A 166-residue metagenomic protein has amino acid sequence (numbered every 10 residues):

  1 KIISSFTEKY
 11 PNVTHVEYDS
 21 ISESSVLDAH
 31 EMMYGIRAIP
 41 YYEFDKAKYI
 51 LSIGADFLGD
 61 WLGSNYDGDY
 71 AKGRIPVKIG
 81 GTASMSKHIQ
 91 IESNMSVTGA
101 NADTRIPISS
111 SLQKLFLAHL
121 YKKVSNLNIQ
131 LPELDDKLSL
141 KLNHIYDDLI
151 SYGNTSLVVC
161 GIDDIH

Functional and structural regions predicted by a protein language model:
K1-H166: Cofactor-pocket helix-loop regions in the catalytic cores of large enzyme subunits
